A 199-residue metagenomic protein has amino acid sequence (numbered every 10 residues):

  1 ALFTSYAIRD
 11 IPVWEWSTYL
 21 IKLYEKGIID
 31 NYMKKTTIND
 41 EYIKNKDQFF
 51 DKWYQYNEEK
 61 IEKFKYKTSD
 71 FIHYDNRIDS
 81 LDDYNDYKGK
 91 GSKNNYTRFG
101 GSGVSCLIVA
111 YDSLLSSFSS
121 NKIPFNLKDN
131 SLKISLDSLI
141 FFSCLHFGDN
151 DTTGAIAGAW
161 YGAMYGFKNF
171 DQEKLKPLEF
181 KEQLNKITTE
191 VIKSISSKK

Functional and structural regions predicted by a protein language model:
A1-L2: Aromatic- and glycine-enriched pocket-lining scaffold segments that form the walls of small-molecule binding clefts
Y6, P12, L20, S105-K198: Catalytic phosphate/nucleotide-handling subdomain of diverse soluble enzymes
R9-S138: A contiguous, well-structured pocket-lining segment that forms one wall/lid of small-molecule binding clefts in soluble
